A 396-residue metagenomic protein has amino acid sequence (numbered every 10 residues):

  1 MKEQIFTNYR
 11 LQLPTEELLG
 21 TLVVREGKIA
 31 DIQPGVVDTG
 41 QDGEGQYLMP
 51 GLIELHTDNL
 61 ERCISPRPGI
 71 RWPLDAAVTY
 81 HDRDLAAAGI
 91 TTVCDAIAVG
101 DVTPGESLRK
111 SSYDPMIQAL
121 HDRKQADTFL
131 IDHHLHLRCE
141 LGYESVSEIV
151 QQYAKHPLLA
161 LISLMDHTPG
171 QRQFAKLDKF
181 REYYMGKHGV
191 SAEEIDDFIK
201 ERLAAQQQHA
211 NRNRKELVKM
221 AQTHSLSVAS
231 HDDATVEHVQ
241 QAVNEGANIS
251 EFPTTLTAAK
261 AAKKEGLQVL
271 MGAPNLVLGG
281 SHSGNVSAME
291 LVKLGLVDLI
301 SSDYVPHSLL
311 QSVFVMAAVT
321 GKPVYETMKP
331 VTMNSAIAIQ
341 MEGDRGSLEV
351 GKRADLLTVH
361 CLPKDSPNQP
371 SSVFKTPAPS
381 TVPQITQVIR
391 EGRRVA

Functional and structural regions predicted by a protein language model:
M1-V37: N-terminal metal-binding scaffold of metallo-dependent hydrolase/deaminase domains
L11-G20, K322-M328, I337-T386: Acidic, glycine-enriched loop/beta-strand segments at the rims of small-molecule binding/catalytic pockets
G35-M49: Active-site metal-binding motif and surrounding structural segment of the metallo-beta-lactamase
Q46-P115: Metal-associated gating/positioning segment near the N- to mid-region
G100-D233, D303: Metal-coordinating catalytic core of metallo-dependent amide/deamination hydrolases
L137-E148, D233-E237, Q241, I249-E251 (+1 more regions): Active-site glycine- and acidic-residue-rich loops that bind and position anionic ligands or nucleotide-like cofactors
H156-A160, A242-I249, K264-L270, G295-D298: Glycine-enriched alpha-helix->loop->beta-strand junction motifs that scaffold or abut catalytic
E265-N275, G279-V359: His/Asp/Glu-enriched, well-ordered alpha-helical/loop segment that forms or immediately abuts the divalent-metal
